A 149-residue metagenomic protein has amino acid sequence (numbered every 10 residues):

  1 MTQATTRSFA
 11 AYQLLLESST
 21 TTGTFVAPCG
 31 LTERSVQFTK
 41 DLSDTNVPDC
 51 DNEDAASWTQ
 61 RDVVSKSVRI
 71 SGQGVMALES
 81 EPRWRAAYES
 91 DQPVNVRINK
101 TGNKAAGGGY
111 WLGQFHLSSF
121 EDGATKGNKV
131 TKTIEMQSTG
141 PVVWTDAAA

Functional and structural regions predicted by a protein language model:
M1-T6, P141-A149: Viral virion structural and adsorption modules
T2-Q73, Q114-T133: Solvent-exposed edge beta-strands and adjacent loop segments that serve as assembly or binding interfaces
S19, D41-T45, V75-E81, T101-K104 (+2 more regions): Generic structural motif
S71-Q73, N95-R97, E135-Q137: Residues within well-ordered beta-strands of beta-sheet-rich folds
V75-S118: Short, acidic/charged, Gly/Pro-enriched secondary-structure junctions
E81-R83, A105, K126, V143-D146: Intrinsically disordered, low-complexity acidic/polar segments
V130-W144: Short solvent-exposed strand/turn elements
